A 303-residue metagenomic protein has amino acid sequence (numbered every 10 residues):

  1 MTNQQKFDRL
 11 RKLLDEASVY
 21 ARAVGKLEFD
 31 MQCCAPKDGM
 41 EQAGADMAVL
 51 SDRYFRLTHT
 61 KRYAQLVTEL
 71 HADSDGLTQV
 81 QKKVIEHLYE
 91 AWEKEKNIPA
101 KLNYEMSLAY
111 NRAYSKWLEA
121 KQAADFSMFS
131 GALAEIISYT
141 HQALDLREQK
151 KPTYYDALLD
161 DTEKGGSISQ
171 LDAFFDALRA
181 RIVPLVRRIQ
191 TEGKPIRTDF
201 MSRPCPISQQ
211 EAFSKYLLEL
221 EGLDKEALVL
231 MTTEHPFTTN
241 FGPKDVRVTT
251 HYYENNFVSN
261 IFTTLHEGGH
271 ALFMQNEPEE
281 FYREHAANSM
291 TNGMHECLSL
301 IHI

Functional and structural regions predicted by a protein language model:
M1-G166: A well-structured
M1-L10, N255, E280-F281, S289: Short, extreme N-terminal leader segments that mark the start of a protein/domain
V24-M31, L88-E90, G193-K194, K244 (+1 more regions): Short acidic (Asp/Glu) and glycine-rich catalytic loops that position anionic groups and cofactors
M106-F257: Contiguous, non-catalytic segments that form substrate-binding/exosite surfaces or channel walls
S214, P243, T263, M274-A287: An N-terminal structural lobe/cap that precedes and organizes the functional/catalytic core across diverse proteins
S259-P278, E296-S299: Active-site recognition of the HExxH zinc-binding catalytic motif
A287-G293: Divalent-cation-assisted or electrostatically stabilized phosphate/pyrophosphate-binding catalytic cores
I301-I303: Conserved small/polar residues in nucleotide/adenosyl-binding loops
